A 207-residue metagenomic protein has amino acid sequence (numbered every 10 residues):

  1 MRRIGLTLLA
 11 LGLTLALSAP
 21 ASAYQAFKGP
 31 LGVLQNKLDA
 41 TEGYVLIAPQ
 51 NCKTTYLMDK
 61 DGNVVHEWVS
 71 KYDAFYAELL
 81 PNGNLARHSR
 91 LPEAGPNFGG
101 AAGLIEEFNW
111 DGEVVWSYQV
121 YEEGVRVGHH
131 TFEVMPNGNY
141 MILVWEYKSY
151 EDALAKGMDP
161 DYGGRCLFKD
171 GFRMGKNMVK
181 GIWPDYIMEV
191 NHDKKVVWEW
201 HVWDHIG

Functional and structural regions predicted by a protein language model:
M1-I4: Positively charged n-region of N-terminal signal peptides that target proteins for export
T7-S18: Bacterial N-terminal signal peptides
A21-G207: Histidine-/acidic-rich catalytic cores in large beta-rich domains
